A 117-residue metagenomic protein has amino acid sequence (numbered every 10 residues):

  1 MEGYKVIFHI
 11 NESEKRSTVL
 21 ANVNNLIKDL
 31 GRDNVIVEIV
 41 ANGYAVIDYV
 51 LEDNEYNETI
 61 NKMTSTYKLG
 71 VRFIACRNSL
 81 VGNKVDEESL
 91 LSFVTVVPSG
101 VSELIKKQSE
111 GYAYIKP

Functional and structural regions predicted by a protein language model:
M1-H9, N42: Acidic/histidine-rich, surface-exposed loop or edge segments in extracytoplasmic proteins
M1-Y4, T18, V50-L51, N61-L69: Intrinsically disordered, low-complexity terminal tails/loops enriched in metal-binding residues
I7, E38, R72-I74: A structural signal for isolated positions on well-ordered beta-strands in alpha/beta enzyme cores
F8-V19, D48-D53: Short, glycine-rich nucleotide/cofactor-binding loops
T18-R32: Histidine-anchored nucleotide/phosphate-binding helix
V40-I47: Acidic helix-start/capping segments at beta-turn-to-alpha-helix junctions
E55-L91: Mid-chain, well-packed structural core segment of small domains
S89-S109, I115: C-terminal structural segments of small proteins and small subunits
